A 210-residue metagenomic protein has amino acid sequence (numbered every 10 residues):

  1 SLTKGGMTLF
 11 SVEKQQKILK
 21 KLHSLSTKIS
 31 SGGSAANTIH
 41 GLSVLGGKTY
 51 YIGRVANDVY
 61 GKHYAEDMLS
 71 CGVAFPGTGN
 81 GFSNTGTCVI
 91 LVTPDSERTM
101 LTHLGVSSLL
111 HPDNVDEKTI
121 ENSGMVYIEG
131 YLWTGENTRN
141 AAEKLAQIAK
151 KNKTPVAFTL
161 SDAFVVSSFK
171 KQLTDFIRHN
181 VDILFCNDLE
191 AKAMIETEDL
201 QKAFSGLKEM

Functional and structural regions predicted by a protein language model:
S1-I52: Glycine-rich phosphate/adenosyl-contacting loop at the front of the ribokinase-like
T49, F75, V156-A157: Hydrophobic beta-strand scaffold residues
D67-S83: A glycine-rich helix N-cap at a beta->alpha junction
P76-N80, I90-E136: Conserved phosphate-binding/catalytic loop of the ribokinase/pfkB sugar-kinase fold
S107-V115, A141, S167, K171-Q172: Active-site glycine-rich loop that binds ribose-phosphate moieties when present
E136-K144: Active-site-adjacent beta->alpha loops and helix N-cap segments on the catalytic face of soluble alpha/beta enzymes
E143, K150-P155, L160-M210: Conserved phosphate/ATP/ADP-binding segment of small-molecule kinases
